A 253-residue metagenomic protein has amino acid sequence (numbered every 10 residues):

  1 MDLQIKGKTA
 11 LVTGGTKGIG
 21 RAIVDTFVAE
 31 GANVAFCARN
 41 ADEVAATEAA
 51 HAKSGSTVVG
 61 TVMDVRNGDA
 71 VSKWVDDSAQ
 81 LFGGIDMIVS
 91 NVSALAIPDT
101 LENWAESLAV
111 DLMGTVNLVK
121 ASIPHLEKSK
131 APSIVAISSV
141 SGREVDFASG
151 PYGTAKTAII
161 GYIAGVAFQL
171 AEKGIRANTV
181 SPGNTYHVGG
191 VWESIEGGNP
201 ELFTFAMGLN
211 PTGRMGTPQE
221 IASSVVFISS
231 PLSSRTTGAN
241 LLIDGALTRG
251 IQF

Functional and structural regions predicted by a protein language model:
K6, V225-V226, T237-F253: Short C-terminal tail/terminal secondary-structure segment of NAD(P)H-dependent dehydrogenase/reductase domains
T9, T16-K17: Conserved glycine-rich cofactor-binding loop
S93-L108, A206: Substrate-binding pocket helix/loop in short-chain dehydrogenase/reductase
V119, A155: Active-site helix of classical SDR
P124, F168-Q169, S234: Alpha-helical segment proximal to the catalytic Tyr-Lys
S139: Residue(s) in the substrate-gating loop at a strand-loop-helix junction that position the organic substrate next
A171, R176, T236-G238: Short, small/polar-rich loop/turn modules that mediate ligand/substrate recognition or access, typified
